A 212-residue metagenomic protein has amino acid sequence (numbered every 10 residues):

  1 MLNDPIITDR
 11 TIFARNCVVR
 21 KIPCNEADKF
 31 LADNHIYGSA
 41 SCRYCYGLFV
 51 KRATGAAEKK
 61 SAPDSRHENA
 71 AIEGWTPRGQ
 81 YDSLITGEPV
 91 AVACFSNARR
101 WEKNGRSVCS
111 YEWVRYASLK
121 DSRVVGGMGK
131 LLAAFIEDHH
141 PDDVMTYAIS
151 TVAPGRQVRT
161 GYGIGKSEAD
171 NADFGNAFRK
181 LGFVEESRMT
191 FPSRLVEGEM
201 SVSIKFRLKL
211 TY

Functional and structural regions predicted by a protein language model:
M1-D9: Short, structured interface segments
T8-P154, S167-A169, G175-N176, K180 (+3 more regions): A conserved beta-strand-loop-helix scaffold within acyl/acetyltransferase catalytic domains
V158-G165: Short, conserved, GDST-rich strand-edge loop motifs in beta-rich repeat architectures
